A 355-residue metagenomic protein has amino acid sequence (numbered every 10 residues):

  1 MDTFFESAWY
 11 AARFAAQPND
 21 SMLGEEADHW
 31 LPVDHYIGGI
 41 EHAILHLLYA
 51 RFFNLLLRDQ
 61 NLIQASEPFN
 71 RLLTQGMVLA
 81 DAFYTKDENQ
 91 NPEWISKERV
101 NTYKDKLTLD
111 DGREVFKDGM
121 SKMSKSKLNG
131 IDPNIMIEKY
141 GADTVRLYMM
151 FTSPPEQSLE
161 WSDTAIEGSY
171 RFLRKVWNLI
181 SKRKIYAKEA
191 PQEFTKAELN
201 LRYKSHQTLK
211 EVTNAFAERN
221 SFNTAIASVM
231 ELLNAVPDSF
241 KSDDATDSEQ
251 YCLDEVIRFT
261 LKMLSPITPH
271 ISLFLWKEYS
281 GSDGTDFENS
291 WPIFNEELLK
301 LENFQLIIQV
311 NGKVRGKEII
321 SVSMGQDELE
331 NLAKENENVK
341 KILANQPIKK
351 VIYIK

Functional and structural regions predicted by a protein language model:
M1-S181, Y203-D238, E255-L264: Structured secondary-structure scaffolds
S7-A8, F69, A142-V145, R258 (+4 more regions): Active-site lining segments that contact anionic ligands and/or coordinate catalytic metals
N19-D20, P191, L306-K355: NTP/phosphate- and nucleic-acid-binding module
R58, I137, S265, W276-K277 (+2 more regions): Residue-level preference for well-ordered alpha-helical positions
Q64-E67, S272, D283, Q346-I348: Short secondary-structure junction motifs
L72, V78-E88, S96-R99, A187-E211 (+2 more regions): Acidic, turn-prone loop/beta-hairpin segments
